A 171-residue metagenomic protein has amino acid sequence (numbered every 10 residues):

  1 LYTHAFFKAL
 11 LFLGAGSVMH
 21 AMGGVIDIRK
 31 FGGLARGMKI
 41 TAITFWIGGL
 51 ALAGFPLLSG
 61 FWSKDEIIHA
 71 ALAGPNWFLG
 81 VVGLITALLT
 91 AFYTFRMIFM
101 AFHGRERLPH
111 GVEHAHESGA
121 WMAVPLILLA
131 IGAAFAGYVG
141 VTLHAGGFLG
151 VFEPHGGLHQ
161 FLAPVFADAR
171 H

Functional and structural regions predicted by a protein language model:
L1-R29: Alpha-helical multi-pass transmembrane bundles of energy-transducing inner-membrane proteins
K8, F12, W77-A115, V141 (+1 more regions): Predominantly late transmembrane helices and immediately cytosolic-facing juxtamembrane segments
A9, A42-L58, F95, T142-G156: Alpha-helical transmembrane segments of integral membrane proteins, especially early/N-terminal helices
G16, H20-V25, K64, F102-P109 (+2 more regions): Transmembrane helix-loop junctions in multipass membrane proteins, especially transporters and channels
V18-M19, F31, I67-I68, I98: Hydrophobic alpha-helical interface/terminus motif in multipass membrane transporters
M22-L58, G74-A87, H110-Y138: Interfacial and helix-entry/exit segments of alpha-helical transmembrane bundles in multi-pass inner-membrane proteins
W46, I67, L84, T94-M97 (+4 more regions): Generic recognition of well-ordered alpha-helical segments
S63-A70, L143-H171: Membrane-interfacial helical/loop segments at transmembrane boundaries in membrane proteins
